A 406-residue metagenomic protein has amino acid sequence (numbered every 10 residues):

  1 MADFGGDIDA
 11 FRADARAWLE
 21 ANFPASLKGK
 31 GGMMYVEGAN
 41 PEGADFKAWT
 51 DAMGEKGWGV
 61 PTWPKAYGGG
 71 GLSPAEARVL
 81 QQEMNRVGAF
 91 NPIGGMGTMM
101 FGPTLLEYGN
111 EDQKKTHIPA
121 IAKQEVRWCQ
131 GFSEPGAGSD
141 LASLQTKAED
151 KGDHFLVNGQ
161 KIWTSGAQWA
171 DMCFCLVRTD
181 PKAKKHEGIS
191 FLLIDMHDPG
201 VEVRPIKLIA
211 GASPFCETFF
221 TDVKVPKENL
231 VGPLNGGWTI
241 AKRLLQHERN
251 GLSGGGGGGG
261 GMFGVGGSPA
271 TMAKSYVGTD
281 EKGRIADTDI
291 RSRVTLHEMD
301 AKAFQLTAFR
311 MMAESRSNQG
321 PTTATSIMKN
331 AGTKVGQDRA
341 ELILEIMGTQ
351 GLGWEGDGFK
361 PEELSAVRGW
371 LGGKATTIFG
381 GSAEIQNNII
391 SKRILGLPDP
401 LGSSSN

Functional and structural regions predicted by a protein language model:
F4, A75, V79-L80, M100 (+3 more regions): Glycine-rich phosphate/cofactor-binding loops in nucleotide/flavin-utilizing enzymes
F4-G6, F11, V201-Q305, T376: Glycine-rich beta->alpha junctions and the first turn(s) of the following alpha-helix
K28-E37, K302-G358: C-terminal helix-coil-helix/basic helical segment that borders enzyme active sites and/or dimer interfaces and provides
K47-K115, P119-Q124, S165-M172, L252 (+4 more regions): Internal helix-loop-helix
Q124-F132: A short, Trp-centered hydrophobic/proline-enriched beta-strand micro-motif
A137, I162-A167, I209-A210, A375-S382: Glycine-rich phosphate/pyrophosphate-binding beta-alpha loops
T146-E149: A structural signal for short hydrophobic beta-strand segments in well-ordered beta-sheet cores
D153-H154, N158-R204: A short core secondary-structure module
